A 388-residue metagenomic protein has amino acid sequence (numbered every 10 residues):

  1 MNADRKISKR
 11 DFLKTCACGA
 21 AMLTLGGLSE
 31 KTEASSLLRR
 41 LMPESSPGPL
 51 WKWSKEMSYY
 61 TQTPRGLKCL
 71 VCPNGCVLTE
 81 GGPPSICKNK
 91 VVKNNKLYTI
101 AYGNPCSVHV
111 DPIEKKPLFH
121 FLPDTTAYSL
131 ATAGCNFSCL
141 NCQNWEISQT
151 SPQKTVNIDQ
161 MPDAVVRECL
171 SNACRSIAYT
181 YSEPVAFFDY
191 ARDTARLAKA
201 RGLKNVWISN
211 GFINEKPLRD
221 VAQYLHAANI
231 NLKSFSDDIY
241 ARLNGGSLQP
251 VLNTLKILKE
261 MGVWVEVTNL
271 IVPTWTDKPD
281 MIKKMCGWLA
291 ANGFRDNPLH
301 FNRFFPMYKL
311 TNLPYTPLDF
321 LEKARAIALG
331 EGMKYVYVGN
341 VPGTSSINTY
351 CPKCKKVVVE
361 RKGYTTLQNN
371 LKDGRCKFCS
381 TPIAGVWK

Functional and structural regions predicted by a protein language model:
N2-A20: N-terminal secretory signal peptides and thylakoid transit peptides that target proteins across membranes
G27-G75: C-terminal segment of N-terminal export signals and the immediately downstream linker at the start of the mature
C69, C139, C351-C354, C376-C379: Short cysteine-rich clusters marking metal-coordination/redox-active sites
L78-G82, S148-Q149, E360-R361, G385-V386: Short, non-ligating residues that shape and space the ligands of small metal-coordination modules and catalytic
V92-A227: Conserved Radical SAM active-site core
S148-Q149, Y181-A186, F212-L218, A228-N244 (+2 more regions): Conserved radical SAM core fold
L170-L197, I239-L252, N269-K284, A290: Conserved glycine-rich "GG(E/T)P / GGGxP" loop and the immediately following alpha-helix in the radical SAM core
Q249-L310, L321-V338: Conserved C-terminal portion of the radical SAM core fold that forms the substrate/S-adenosylmethionine-binding
